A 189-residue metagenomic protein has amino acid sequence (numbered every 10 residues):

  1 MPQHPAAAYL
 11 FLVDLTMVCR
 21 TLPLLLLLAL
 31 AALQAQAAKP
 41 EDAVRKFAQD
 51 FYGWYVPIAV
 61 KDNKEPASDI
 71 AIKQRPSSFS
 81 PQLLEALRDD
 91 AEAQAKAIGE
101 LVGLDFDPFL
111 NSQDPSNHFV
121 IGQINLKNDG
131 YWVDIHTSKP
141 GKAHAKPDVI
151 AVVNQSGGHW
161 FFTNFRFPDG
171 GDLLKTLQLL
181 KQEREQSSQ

Functional and structural regions predicted by a protein language model:
H4-P5, L10-P23: Bacterial N-terminal signal peptides that target proteins for export
P23-A31: Bacterial N-terminal signal peptides
L33-A37: Sec/Tat signal peptide C-region and signal peptidase I cleavage site
P40-V60: Short, aromatic-enriched amphipathic alpha-helices that serve as compact interaction elements
A43-A48, R75, F79, L83: Stable alpha-helical elements in mature extracytoplasmic
A59-S68: Surface-exposed patches in mature extracellular/periplasmic domains of secreted proteins
S78-K142: Surface-exposed, charged secondary-structure patches
L126-D148, Q155-G157, T163-Q189: Low-complexity, intrinsically disordered terminal/linker segments enriched in charged and Gly/Pro repeats
